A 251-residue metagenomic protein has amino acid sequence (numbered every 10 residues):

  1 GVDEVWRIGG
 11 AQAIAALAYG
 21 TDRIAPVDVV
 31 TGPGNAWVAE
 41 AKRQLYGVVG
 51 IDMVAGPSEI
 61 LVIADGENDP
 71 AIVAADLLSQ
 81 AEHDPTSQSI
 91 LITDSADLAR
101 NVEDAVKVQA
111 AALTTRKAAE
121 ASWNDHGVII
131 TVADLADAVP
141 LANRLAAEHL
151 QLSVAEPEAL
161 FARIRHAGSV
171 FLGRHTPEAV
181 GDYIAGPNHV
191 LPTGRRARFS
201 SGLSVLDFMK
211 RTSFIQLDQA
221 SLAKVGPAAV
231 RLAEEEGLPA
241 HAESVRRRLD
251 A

Functional and structural regions predicted by a protein language model:
G1-I90: Conserved NAD(P)+-binding/catalytic subdomain of aldehyde/semialdehyde dehydrogenases
D3-W6, V27-T31, N35-A36, D52 (+8 more regions): Structural motif
R7, A11, I24, N35 (+11 more regions): Electropositive phosphate-/nucleotide-binding environments in soluble metabolic enzymes
A16, E40, I72, N101 (+3 more regions): Phosphate- and divalent-cation-binding pockets in alpha/beta enzyme and binding domains that engage nucleotide-derived
V49, D104, A251: Oxyanion/phosphate-interacting regions
M53-E59, P85-I92, A96-D104, T115 (+2 more regions): Gly/Ser/Thr-rich active-site loops/lids in small-molecule metabolic enzymes that frequently grip phosphoryl groups
S79, H83, L91-A167: A glycine- and small/hydrophobic-rich beta-loop-beta segment that serves as a flexible "lid/hinge" or phosphate-binding
L135, N143-A251: C-terminal core of ALDH-fold dehydrogenases
